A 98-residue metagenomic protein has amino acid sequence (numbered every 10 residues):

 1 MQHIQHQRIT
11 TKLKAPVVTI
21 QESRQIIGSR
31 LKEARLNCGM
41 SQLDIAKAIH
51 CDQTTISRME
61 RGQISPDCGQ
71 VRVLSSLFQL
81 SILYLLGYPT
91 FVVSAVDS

Functional and structural regions predicted by a protein language model:
M1-Q5, I9-T19, L86-S98: Short, charged recognition helix plus adjacent turn of helix-turn-helix-like nucleic-acid-binding domains
Q2, S29-A48, V73: Short basic helix-loop element that most often maps to the first helix and adjoining turn of HTH DNA-binding modules
Q25, L36-N37, S65: Short amphipathic helical patch at the helix-1/turn junction of helix-turn-helix
I49-P66: Recognition helix of helix-turn-helix/homeodomain-like DNA-binding domains that insert into the DNA major groove
H50, G69-Y84: DNA major-groove recognition helix of helix-turn-helix/homeodomain DNA-binding modules
